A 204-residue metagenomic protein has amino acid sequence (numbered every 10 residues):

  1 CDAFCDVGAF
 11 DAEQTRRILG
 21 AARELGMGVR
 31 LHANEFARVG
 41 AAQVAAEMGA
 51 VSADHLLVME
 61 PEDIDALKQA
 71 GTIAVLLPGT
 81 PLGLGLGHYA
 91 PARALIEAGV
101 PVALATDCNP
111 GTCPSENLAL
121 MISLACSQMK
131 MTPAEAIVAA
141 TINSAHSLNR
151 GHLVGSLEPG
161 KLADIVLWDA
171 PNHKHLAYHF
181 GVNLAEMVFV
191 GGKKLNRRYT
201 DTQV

Functional and structural regions predicted by a protein language model:
D2, A103, F189: Conserved beta-strand segments that form the floor/walls of ligand-binding pockets within enzyme and binding domains
D2-V39, C108: Metal-coordinating catalytic core of metallo-dependent amide/deamination hydrolases
A3, S52-H55, I165, M187: Well-ordered beta-strand positions
D6, G79, G191: Cofactor-binding loop segments of dinucleotide-utilizing enzymes, especially the Rossmann-like FAD- and NAD(P)+-binding
G28, R38-L153, W168, N172 (+2 more regions): Active-site-adjacent C-terminal substructures of enzyme catalytic domains
A139-N143, R150, E158-I165, V182-V204: Mid-to-C-terminal alpha-helical segments outside catalytic/metal-binding sites
L176: Charged C-terminal helix
